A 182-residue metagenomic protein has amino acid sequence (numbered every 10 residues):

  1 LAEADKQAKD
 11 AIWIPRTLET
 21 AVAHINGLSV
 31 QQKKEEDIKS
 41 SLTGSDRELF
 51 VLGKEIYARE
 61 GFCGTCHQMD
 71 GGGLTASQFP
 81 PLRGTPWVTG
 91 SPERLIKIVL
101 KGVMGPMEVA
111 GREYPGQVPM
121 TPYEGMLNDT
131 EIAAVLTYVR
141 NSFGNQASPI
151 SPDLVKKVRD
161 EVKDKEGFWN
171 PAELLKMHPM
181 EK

Functional and structural regions predicted by a protein language model:
L1-E3: Alpha-helical solenoid scaffolds in eukaryotic proteins
D5-A8, V22, L28-L49, V109-A110 (+1 more regions): Flexible coil segments in periplasmic/lumen-exposed cytochrome c-class electron-transfer proteins
W13-H24: Structural detector for internal amphipathic alpha-helices that build alpha-solenoid repeat scaffolds
R16, F79-P80: Alpha-solenoid helical repeat scaffolds
R47-A76, R83-G84, V88-K101: Sequence/structural segment immediately N-terminal to covalent heme-attachment motifs in c-type and related
G61, P81-K97, K101, G105-V109 (+1 more regions): Electron-transfer interface patches adjacent to heme c in soluble/periplasmic c-type cytochromes and di-/multiheme
A76-S77, A110: Conserved catalytic-core motifs of eukaryotic protein kinase domains, centered on the activation segment
